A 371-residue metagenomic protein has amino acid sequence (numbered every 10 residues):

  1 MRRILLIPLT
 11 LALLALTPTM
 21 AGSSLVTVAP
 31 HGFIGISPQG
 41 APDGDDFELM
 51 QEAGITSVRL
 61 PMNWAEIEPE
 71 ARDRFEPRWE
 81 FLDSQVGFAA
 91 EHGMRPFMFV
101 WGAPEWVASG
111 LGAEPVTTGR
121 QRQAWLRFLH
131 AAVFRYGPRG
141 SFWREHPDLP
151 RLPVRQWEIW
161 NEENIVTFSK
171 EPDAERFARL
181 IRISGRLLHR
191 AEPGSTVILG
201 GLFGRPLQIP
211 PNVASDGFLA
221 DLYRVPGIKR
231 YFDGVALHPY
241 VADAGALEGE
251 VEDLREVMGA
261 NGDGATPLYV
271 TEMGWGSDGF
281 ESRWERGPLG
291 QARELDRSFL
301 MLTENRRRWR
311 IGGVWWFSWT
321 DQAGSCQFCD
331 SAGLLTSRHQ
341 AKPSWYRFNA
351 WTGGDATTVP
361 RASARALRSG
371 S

Functional and structural regions predicted by a protein language model:
I7-T17: Bacterial N-terminal signal peptides
A15-I34: C-terminal region of N-terminal signal peptides and the immediate post-cleavage residues of exported proteins
G35-E48, A65-E80, W106-V107, I165-T167 (+3 more regions): Acidic-and-aromatic substrate-binding clefts and catalytic sites of carbohydrate-active enzymes
S37, S57-P61, E66, F97 (+3 more regions): Conserved beta-strand positions in the central sheet of alpha/beta enzyme cores
Q39-E52, N212-V225, A292-L302: Short, acidic/polar
D45-E52, S57-V133, E171-I198, G249: Aromatic-lined substrate-binding rim segments of carbohydrate-active enzymes
L126, H130-P153, P172-G290: Noncatalytic carbohydrate-binding groove/subsite architecture in carbohydrate-active enzymes
P153-E158, E163, F280-E294, E304-S371: Aromatic-rich peripheral "rim/lid" segments of glycoside hydrolase catalytic domains that contact and position glycan
